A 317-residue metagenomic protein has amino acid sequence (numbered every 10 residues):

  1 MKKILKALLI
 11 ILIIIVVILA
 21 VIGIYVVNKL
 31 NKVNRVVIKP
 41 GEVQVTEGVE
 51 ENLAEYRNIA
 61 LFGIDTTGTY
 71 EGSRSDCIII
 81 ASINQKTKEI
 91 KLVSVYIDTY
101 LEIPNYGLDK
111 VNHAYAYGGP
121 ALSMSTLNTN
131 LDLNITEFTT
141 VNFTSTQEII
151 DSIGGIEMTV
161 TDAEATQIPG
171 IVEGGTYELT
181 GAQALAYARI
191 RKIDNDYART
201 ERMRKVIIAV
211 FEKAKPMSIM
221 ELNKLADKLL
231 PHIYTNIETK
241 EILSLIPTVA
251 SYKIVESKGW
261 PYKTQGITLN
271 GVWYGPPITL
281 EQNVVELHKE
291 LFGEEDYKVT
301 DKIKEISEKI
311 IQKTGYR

Functional and structural regions predicted by a protein language model:
I4-T87, S244, T279-H288: Entry/capping segment at the start of metal-dependent catalytic domains with acidic active-site entry clusters
V45, V49, G68, I103 (+2 more regions): C-terminal solvent-exposed extensions
N52-E55, T69-R74, P104, A116-M124 (+7 more regions): Solvent-exposed, acidic/flexible segments
A54-R57, S73-I78, T87-V95, Y106 (+7 more regions): Extracytoplasmic
T66-Y70, D109-Y117, D132-E137, R189-Y197 (+3 more regions): Second-shell loop/turn segments in exported
K91-G118, D162, Q167-G174: Flexible, solvent-exposed short loops/turns enriched in glycine
A114-I171, N236-E238: Amphipathic, coiled-coil-like alpha-helical scaffolding segments used for oligomerization/assembly
S145-K228, I233: Flexible, polar/acidic helix-loop-strand segments at domain edges
